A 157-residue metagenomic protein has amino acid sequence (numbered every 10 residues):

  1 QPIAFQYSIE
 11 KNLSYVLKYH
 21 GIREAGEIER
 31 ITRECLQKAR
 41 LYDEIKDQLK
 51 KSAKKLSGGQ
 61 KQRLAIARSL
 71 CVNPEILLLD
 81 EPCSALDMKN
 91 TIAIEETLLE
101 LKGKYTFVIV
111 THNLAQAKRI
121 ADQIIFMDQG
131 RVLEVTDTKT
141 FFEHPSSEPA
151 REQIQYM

Functional and structural regions predicted by a protein language model:
G26-K46: Conserved ABC ATPase "signature" region
K51-L56, Q60: Conserved ABC ATPase signature
N73: Conserved catalytic motifs of ABC-family nucleotide-binding domains
L77-D80: Catalytic Walker B motif of ABC-type/P-loop ATPase nucleotide-binding domains
T91-G103: Helical segment within the ABC ATPase nucleotide-binding domain
K139-M157: C-terminal boundary and immediately downstream tail of ABC-type ATPase nucleotide-binding domains
